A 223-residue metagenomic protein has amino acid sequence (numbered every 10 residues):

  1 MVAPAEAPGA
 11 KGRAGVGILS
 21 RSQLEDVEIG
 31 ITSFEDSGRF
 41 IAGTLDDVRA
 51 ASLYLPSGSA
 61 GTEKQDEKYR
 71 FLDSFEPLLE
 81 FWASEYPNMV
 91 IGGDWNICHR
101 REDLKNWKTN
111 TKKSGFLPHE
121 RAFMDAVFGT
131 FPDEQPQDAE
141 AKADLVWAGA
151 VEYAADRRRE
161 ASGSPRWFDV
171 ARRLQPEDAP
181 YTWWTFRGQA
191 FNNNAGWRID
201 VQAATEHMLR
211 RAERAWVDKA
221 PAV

Functional and structural regions predicted by a protein language model:
M1, K68, W107-N110: Glycine-rich, phosphate-binding/catalytic loops in enzymes
M1-A60: Structured beta-strand-rich core segments of catalytic domains in phosphoester-bond hydrolases
K11-V27, N192-R211: Conserved beta strand-loop-helix elements of the APE1-like EEP
L24, L55-A60, N96-C98, Q175-E177 (+2 more regions): Short, solvent-exposed loop/turn segments at secondary-structure junctions
G43, D66-P77: Conserved CoA-thioester-binding segment of acyl-CoA-metabolizing enzymes
D73-I199: Metal-dependent phosphoesterases centered on the DNase I-like endonuclease/exonuclease/phosphatase
W216-V223: Surface polyanion/phosphate-binding segment centered on an Asp-His-Pro turn
